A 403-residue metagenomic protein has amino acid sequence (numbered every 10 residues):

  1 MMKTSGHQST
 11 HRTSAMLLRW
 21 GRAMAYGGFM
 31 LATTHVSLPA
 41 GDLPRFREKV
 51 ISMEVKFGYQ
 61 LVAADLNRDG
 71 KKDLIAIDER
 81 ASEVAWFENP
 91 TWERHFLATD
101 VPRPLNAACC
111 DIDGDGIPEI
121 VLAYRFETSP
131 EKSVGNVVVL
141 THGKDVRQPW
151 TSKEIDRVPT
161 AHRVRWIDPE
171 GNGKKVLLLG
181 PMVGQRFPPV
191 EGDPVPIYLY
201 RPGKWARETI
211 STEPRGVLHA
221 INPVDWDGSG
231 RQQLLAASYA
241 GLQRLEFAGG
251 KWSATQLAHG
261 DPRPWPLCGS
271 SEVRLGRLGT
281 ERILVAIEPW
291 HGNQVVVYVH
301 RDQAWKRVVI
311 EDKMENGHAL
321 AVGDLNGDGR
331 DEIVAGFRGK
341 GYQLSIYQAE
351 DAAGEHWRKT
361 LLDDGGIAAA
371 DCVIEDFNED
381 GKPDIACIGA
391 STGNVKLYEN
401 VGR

Functional and structural regions predicted by a protein language model:
T4-A25: Bacterial N-terminal signal peptides that target proteins for export
S5-S9, T33, A286: Intrinsically disordered, low-complexity regions enriched for glutamine and histidine
G21-H35: Bacterial N-terminal signal peptides
L38-R403: Beta-propeller-forming repeat regions
